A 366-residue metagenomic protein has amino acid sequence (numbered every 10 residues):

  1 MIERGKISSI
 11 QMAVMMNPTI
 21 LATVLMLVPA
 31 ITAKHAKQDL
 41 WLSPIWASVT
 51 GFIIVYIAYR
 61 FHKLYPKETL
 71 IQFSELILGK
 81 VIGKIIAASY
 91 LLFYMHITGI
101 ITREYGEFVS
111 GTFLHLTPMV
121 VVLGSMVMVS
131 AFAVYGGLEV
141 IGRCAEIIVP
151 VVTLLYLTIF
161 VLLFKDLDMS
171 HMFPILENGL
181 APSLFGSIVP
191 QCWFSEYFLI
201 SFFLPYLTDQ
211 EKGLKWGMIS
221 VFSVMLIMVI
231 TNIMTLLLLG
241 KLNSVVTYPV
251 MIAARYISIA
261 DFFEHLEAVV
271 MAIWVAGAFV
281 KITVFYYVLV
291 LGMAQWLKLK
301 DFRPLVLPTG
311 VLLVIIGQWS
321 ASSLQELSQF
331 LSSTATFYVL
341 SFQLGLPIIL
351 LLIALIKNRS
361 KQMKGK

Functional and structural regions predicted by a protein language model:
M1-Q38, Y206, I349, I353-K366: Membrane-interface "cap" regions at the ends of multi-pass membrane proteins
S9-L27, S43, A47, Y90-Y94 (+6 more regions): Hydrophobic, membrane-embedded alpha-helices of multi-pass small-molecule transporters
Q11-A22, I45-Y59, A87-Y94, F113-Y135 (+4 more regions): Transmembrane alpha-helical segments of multi-pass small-molecule transport proteins
L21, L25-M119: Membrane helical hairpin/interfacial module
K34, E104-S110, M126-I148, Y206-E211 (+1 more regions): Membrane-water interface regions at transmembrane-helix termini and the short interhelical loops of multi-pass membrane
M95-T98, T102, V134, V151-L176 (+2 more regions): Hydrophobic alpha-helical segments and their helix-loop junctions in multi-pass secondary transporters
T102-V121, T208, K212-I227, F285-T309: Helix-loop-helix connectors at the membrane interface of multi-pass transporters/channels
L238-E267: Membrane-interface interhelical connector segments
